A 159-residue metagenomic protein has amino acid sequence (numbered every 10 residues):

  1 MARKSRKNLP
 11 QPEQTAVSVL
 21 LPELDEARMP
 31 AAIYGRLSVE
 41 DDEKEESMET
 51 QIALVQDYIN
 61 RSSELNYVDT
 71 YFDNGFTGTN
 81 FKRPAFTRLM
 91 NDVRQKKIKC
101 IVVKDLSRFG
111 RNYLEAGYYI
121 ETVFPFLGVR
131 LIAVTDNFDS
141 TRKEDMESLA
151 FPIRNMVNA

Functional and structural regions predicted by a protein language model:
M1-A159: Short, structured surface patches at the beginning of a domain
